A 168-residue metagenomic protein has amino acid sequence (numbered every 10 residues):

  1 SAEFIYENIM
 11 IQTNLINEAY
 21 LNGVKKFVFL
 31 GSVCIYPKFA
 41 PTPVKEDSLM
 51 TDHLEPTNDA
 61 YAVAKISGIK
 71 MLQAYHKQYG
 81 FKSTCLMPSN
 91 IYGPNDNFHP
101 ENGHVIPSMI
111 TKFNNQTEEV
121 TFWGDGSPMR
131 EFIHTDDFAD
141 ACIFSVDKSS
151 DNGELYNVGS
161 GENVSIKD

Functional and structural regions predicted by a protein language model:
I5-I9, H53, T57-I69, H99-P107 (+1 more regions): Short-chain dehydrogenase/reductase
Y6, M10-D59, T84: Conserved Rossmann-fold NAD(P)-dependent oxidoreductase catalytic core, especially the SDR/UDP-sugar
I11, L15-A19, M71-L72, A141 (+1 more regions): Hydrophobic positions on the long internal alpha-helix of Rossmann-like NAD(P)-dependent oxidoreductase domains
N17, E55-S89, S108-T117: Active-site Tyr-X1-5-Lys
G23-F27, G80-K82, T117-E119, D125 (+1 more regions): Active-site loop of short-chain dehydrogenase/reductase
V28-S32, M87-S89, G126, G159: Active-site beta-alpha turn of Rossmann-fold NAD(P)-dependent dehydrogenases/reductases
I35-P37, D59-A60, T84-P107, P128-M129: Flexible, glycine-rich beta-alpha linker
A40, I66, I91-P107, N115-E118 (+3 more regions): Glycine/proline-rich active-site loop of Rossmann-fold NAD(P)-dependent oxidoreductases
